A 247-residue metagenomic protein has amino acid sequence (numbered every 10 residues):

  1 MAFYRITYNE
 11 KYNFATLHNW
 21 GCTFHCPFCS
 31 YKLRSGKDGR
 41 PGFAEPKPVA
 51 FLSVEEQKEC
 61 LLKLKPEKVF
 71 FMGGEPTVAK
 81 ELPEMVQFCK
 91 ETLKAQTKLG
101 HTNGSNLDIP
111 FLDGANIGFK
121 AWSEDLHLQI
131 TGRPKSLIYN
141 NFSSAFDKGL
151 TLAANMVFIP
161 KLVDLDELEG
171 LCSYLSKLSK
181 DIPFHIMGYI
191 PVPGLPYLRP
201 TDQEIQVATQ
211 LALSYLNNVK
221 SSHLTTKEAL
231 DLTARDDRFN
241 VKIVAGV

Functional and structural regions predicted by a protein language model:
M1-F14, L62-P66, P160-V247: Auxiliary Fe-S-binding modules of radical SAM enzymes
M1-F51: Canonical Radical SAM [4Fe-4S] cluster-binding loop centered on the CxxxCxxC motif and its immediate flanking residues
L17, Q96-N103, N218-S222: Short, hydrophobic beta-strand segments that form beta-sheet elements in well-ordered domains
L17-H18, C26-C29, F71, A115 (+2 more regions): Generic structural hydrophobic/aromatic packing signal, biased to beta-strands
N19, F119, H223: Pocket-edge structural micro-motifs
K37, P41-F51, F70, G74 (+3 more regions): Short flexible/disordered coil segments
S53-E55: Residues that define the transmembrane beta-barrel architecture of outer-membrane proteins
K58-R199: Conserved AdoMet/S-adenosylmethionine-binding subsite of the radical SAM
